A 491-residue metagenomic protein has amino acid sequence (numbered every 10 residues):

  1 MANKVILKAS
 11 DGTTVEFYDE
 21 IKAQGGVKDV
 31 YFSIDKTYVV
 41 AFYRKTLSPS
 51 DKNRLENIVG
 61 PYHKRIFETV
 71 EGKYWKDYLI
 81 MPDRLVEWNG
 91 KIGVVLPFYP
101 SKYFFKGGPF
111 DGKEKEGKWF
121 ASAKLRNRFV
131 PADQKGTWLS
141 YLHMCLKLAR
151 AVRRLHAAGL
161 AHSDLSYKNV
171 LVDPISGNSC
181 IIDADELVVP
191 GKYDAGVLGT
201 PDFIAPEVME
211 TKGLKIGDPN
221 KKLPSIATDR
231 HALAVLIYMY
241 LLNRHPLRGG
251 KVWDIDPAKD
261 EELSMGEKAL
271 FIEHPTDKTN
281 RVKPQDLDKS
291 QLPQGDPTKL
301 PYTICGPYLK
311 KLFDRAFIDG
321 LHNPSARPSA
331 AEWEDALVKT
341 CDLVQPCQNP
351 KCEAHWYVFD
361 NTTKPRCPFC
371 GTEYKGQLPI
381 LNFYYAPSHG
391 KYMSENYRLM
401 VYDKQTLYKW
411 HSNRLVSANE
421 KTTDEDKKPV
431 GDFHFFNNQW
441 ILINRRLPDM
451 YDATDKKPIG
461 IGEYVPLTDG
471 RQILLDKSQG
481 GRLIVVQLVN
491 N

Functional and structural regions predicted by a protein language model:
A2-N53, K73-M81, E87-N89, E425: ATP-binding glycine-rich phosphate-binding loop
D77-H143, Y193, L198: Conserved structural core of kinase catalytic domains
H143-C145, V152-P174: Catalytic-loop of the protein kinase fold
I182-V188: Activation of the activation-loop gatekeeper triad in protein kinase-fold domains
D194-D218: Conserved activation segment of eukaryotic-like protein kinases, specifically the C-terminal portion of the activation
P224-R230, I237-K310: Conserved C-lobe activation region of Hanks-type protein kinase-like domains
D314-V344: Terminal C-lobe "cap" of eukaryotic-type protein kinase domains
D452-N491: C-terminal boundary/linker segments immediately following FHA domains
